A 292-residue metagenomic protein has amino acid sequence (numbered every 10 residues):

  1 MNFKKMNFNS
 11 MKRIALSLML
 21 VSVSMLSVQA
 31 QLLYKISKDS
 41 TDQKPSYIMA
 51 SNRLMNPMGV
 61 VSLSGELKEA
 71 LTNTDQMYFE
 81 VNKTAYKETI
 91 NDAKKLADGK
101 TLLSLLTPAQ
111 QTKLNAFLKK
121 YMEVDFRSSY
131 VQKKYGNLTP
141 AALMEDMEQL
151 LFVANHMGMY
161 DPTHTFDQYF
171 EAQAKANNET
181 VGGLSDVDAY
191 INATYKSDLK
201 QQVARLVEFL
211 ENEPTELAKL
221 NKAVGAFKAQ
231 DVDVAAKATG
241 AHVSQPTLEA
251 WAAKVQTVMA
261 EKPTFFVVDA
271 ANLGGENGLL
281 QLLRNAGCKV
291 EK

Functional and structural regions predicted by a protein language model:
F3-L16: Bacterial N-terminal signal peptides that target proteins for export
S17-M19, S24: Classical Sec-dependent N-terminal signal peptides that target proteins to the secretory pathway
M25-A30: Sec/Tat signal peptide C-region and signal peptidase I cleavage site
L32-S37, Q256: Short, surface-exposed beta-strand/loop micro-motifs that present aromatic residues
K38-T239: Structured, acidic catalytic/metal-binding patches in enzyme active sites
A238-K292: A cross-kingdom marker for long, charged
